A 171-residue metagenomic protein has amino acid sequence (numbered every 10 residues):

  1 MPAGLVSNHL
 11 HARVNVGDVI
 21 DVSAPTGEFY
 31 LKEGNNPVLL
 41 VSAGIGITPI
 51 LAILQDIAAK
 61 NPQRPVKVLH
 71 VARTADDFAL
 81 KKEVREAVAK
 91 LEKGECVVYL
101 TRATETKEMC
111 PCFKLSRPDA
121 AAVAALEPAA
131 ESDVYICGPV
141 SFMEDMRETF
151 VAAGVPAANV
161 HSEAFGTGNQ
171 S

Functional and structural regions predicted by a protein language model:
M1-S23, P37, A58, A72-T74 (+2 more regions): Ferredoxin-reductase
V6, G27-G34, L40: Short, Lys/Arg- and Gly-enriched loop/turn segments at beta-strand edges
S23-K32, A120-A122: A short, well-structured juxtamembrane/interface segment
L31-E33, K60, P128: Short, flexible hinge/linker loops that cap or flank conserved catalytic cores
L39-V41, Y135: Conserved beta-strand elements of the Class I
S42-I45, P139: Glycine-rich Rossmann-fold phosphate-binding loop(s) that bind the pyrophosphate of adenine dinucleotide cofactors
I47-A59: Histidine-anchored nucleotide/phosphate-binding helix
V66-S171: Reductase modules of NAD(P)H-dependent flavoproteins
